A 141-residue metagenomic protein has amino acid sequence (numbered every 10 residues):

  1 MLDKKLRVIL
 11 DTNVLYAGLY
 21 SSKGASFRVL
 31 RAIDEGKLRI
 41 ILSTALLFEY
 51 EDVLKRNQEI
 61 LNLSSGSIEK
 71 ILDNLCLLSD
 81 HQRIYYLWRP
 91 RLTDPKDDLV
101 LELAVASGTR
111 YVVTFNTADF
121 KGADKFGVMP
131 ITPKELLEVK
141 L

Functional and structural regions predicted by a protein language model:
M1-L42: Short, well-structured N-terminal submotif of metal-dependent ribonuclease cores
N13-V14, A45, A118, E135: Alpha-helix/helix-capping structural signal
G18, E49, G122: Phosphate- and divalent-cation-binding pockets in alpha/beta enzyme and binding domains that engage nucleotide-derived
L19-Y20, L54, D124: Short, flexible helix/strand-to-coil boundary loops that buttress conserved ligand/catalytic motifs in alpha/beta
A32-L87: PIN-domain endoribonuclease scaffold, especially VapC-family toxins
F48-E49, W88-R91, L136-L141: A short acidic, often aromatic-flanked loop/helix-cap motif at beta-alpha or helix-coil junctions that lines enzyme
L77-T117: Active-site neighborhoods of divalent-metal-dependent phosphate/nucleic-acid chemistry enzymes
V105-V113, T117-L141: Acidic, PIN/NYN-like endoribonuclease modules and their adjacent C-terminal/linker elements
